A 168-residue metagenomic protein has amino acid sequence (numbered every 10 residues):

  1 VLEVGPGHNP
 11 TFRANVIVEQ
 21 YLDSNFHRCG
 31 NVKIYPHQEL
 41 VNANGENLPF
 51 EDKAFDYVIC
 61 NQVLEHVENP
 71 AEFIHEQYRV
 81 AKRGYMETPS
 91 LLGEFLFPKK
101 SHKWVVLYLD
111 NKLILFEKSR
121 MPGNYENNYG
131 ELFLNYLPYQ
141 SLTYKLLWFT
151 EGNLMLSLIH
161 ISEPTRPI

Functional and structural regions predicted by a protein language model:
V1-G93: Conserved SAM-binding loop
N15, W104, L113, I159: A broad, low-specificity signal marking well-ordered, structured residues that form hydrophobic/aromatic
H27-G30, L96-K99, E151: Alpha-helical membrane-targeting segments
E46-P49, T88, Y129-F133, E151-M155: A general structural signal for short secondary-structure boundary/capping elements
Y85-L109: Conserved class I S-adenosyl-L-methionine
V106-Y139: SAM-dependent methyltransferase
Y136-L154: Non-catalytic, alpha-helical, charged scaffold/linker segments that couple or flank catalytic or architectural cores
I159-I168: Single conserved hydrophobic/aromatic residue that forms the stacking wall/gate of nucleotide- or nucleobase-binding
